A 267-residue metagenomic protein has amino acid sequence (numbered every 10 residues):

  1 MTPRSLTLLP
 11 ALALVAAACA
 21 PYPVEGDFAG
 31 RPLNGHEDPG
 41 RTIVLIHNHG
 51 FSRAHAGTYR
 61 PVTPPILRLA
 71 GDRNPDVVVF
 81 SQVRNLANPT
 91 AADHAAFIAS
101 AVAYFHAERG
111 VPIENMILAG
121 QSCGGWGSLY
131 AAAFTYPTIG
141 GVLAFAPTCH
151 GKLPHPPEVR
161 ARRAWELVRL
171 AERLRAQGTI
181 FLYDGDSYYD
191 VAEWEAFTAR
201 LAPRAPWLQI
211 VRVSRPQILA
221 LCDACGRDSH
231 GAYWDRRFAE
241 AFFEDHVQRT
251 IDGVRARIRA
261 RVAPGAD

Functional and structural regions predicted by a protein language model:
M1-L9: Bacterial N-terminal signal peptides that target proteins for export
E25-A70: Short, surface-exposed "cap/lid" segments of acyl-processing enzymes
A70-A87: Conserved alpha/beta-hydrolase
N88-G110: Alpha/beta-hydrolase active-site loop
A107-E108, E114-R173: Primarily recognizes the serine-hydrolase "nucleophile elbow" in alpha/beta-hydrolase and SGNH/GDSL folds
P147-V213: The feature captures the conserved acid-bearing segment of alpha/beta-hydrolase catalytic domains
A205-D267: C-terminal catalytic histidine-bearing segment of alpha/beta-hydrolase fold enzymes
